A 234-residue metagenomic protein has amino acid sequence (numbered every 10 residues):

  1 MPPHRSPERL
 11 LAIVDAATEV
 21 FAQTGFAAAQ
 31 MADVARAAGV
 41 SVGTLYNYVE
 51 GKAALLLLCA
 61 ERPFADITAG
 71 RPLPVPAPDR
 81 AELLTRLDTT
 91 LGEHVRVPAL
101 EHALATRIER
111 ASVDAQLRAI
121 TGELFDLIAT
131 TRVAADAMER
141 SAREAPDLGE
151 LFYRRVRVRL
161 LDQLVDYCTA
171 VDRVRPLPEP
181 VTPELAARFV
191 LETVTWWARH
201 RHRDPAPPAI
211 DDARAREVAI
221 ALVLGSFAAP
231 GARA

Functional and structural regions predicted by a protein language model:
M1-P3: Short Lys/Arg-rich basic patches
A12, V20-T68, P72-P76: Helix-turn-helix
V49, R140-A145: Short helix-capping/turn signature of helix-turn-helix
C59-I120: Amphipathic alpha-helical linker/stalk segments
D79-P98, G122-D126, T130, D162 (+2 more regions): C-terminal peripheral helix-coil segments that are non-catalytic and often amphipathic
R107-E139, D147-R173: Amphipathic alpha-helical packing segments from all-alpha helical-bundle domains
A135-A142, R201-P205: Secondary-structure edge/capping motif, primarily at the C-terminal ends of alpha-helices and the immediately following
